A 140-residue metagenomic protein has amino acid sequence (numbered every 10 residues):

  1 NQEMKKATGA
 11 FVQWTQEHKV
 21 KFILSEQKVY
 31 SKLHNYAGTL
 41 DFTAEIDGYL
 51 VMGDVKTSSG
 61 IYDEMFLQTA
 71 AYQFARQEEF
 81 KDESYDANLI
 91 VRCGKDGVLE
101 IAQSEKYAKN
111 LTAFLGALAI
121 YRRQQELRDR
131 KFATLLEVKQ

Functional and structural regions predicted by a protein language model:
N1-Q27: A non-catalytic, helix-rich entry segment at domain boundaries
Q2-E3, Q27-L40, A44-V138: Nucleic-acid nuclease catalytic cores
